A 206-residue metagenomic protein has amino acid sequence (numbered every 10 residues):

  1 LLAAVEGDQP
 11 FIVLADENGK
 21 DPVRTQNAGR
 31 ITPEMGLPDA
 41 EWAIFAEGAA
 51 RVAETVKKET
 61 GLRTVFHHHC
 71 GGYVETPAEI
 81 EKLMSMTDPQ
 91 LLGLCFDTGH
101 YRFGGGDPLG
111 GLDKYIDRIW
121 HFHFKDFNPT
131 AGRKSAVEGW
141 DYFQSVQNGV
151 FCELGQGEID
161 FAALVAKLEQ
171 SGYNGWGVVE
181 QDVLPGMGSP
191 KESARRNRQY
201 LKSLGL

Functional and structural regions predicted by a protein language model:
L1-L94: Active-site acidic/histidine proton-transfer and metal-coordination neighborhood in alpha/beta enzyme cores
A50-E54, P77-F96, R102-L206: Histidine-acidic metal/acid-base catalytic patches
C70-G71, G99-Y101: Short, flexible loop segments at the rims of nucleotide/cofactor-binding pockets, characterized by
